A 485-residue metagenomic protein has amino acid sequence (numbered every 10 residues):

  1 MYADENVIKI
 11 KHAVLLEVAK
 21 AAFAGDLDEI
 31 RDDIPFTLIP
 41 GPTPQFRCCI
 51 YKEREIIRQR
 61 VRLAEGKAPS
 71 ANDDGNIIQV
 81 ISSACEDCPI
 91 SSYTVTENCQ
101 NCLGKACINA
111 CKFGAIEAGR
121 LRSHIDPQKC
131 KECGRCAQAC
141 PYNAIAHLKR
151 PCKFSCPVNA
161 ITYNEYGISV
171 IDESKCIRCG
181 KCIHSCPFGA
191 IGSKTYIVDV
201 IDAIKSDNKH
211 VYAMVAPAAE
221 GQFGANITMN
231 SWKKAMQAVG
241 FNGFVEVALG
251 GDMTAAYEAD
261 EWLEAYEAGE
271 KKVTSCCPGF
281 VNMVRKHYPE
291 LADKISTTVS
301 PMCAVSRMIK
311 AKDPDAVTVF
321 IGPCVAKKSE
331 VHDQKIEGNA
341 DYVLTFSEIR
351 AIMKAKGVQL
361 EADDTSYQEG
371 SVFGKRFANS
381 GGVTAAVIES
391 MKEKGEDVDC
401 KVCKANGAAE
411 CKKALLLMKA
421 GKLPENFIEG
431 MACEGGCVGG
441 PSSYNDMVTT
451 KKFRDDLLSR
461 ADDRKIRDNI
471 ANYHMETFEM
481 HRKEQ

Functional and structural regions predicted by a protein language model:
M1-R60, A64-G66, S193-Q485: Iron-sulfur-associated redox domains of electron-transfer enzymes in respiratory and anaerobic energy metabolism
S70-T96, F113-G114: N-terminal [4Fe-4S]-dependent radical SAM core
E86-S92, C102-I108, C133-C136, C179-C182 (+2 more regions): Cysteine-cluster motifs in flexible loop/terminal segments that predominantly coordinate metals
C88-T94, E117-R122, Y163, K181 (+3 more regions): Gly-rich Lys/Arg/Thr-decorated short loops/hinges at beta-loop-alpha junctions or inter-strand turns that position
V95, D126, D172, V215-A216 (+1 more regions): A secondary-structure boundary/capping signal
C102, K131, H147, I177 (+3 more regions): Residue-level recognition of alpha-helix initiation/capping sites
G104-P127, K131, R135-D172, I177 (+2 more regions): Iron-sulfur cluster-binding cysteine motifs and their immediate structural context in ferredoxin-like electron-transfer
